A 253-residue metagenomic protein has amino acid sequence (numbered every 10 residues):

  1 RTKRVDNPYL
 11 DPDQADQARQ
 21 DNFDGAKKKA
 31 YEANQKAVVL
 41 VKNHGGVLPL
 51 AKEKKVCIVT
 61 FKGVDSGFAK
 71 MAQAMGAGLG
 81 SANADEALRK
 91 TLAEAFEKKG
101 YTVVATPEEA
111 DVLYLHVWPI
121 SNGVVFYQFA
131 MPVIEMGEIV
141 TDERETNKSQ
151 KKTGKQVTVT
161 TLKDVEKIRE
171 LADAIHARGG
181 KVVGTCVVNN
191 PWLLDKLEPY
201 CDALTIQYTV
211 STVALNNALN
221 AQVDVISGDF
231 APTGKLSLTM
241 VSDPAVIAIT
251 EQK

Functional and structural regions predicted by a protein language model:
R1-Y9: Long, well-ordered, tryptophan-enriched scaffold segments
L10-K253: C-terminal non-catalytic regions of proteins with extracellular/luminal or membrane-system context
